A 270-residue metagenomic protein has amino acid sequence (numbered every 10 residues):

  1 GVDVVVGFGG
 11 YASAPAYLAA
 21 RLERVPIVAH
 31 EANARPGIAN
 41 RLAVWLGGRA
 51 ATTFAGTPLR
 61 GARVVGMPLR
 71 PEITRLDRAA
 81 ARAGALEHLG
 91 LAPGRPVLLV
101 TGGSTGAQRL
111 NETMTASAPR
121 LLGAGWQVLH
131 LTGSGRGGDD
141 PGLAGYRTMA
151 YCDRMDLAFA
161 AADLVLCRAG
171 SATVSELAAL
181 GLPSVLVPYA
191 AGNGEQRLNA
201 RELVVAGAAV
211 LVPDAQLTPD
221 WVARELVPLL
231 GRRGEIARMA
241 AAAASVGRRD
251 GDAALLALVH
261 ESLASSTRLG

Functional and structural regions predicted by a protein language model:
V2, G47, A162: An anion/phosphate-binding loop that grips the pyrophosphate of nucleotide cofactors and donors
V4-E23: An aromatic- and histidine-rich active-site surface loop
R21-A83, H88: Active-site-proximal region of nucleotide-activated glycan assembly enzymes, centered on histidine/acidic-rich loops
E23, A160-A162, A178-V187, A206: Conserved donor-binding/catalytic loop of nucleotide-activated donor transferases
A81-E87, L91-C167, V174-S175, R197-R201 (+2 more regions): Donor-nucleotide binding loops and adjacent catalytic segments primarily of GT-B fold Leloir glycosyltransferases
C167, P183-N193: Short hydrophobic beta-strand element within catalytic cores of glycosyltransferases and related nucleotide-activated
P228, R248-G270: C-terminal alpha-helical cap of glycosyltransferases
E235-R249: A short, well-ordered alpha-helix in the C-terminal region of glycosyltransferases
